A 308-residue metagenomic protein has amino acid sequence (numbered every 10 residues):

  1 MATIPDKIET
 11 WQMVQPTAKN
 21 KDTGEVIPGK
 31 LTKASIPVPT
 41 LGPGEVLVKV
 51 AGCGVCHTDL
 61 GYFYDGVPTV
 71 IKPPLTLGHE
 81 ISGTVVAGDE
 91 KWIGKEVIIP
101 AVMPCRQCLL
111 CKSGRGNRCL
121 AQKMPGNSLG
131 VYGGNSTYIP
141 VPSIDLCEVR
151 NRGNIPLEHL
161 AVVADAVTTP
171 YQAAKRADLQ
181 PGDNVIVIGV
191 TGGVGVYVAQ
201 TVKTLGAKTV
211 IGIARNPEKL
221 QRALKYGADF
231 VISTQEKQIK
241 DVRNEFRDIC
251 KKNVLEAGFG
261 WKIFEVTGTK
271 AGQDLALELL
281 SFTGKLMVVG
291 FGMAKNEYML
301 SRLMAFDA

Functional and structural regions predicted by a protein language model:
V26, P37-V38, K72-G78, G126-V131 (+1 more regions): Short Gly/Pro-enriched turn/cap motifs at secondary-structure boundaries
P37-C53, G66-K112, R150-G153: Glycine-rich beta-strand-centered segment in the early N-terminal region that forms part of a ligand/cofactor-binding
E96, N184, G284-K285: Short glycine-centered segments of the SAM/dcSAM-binding site in methyltransferase folds
I98, I263-F264: N-terminal Rossmann-like NAD(P) cofactor-binding module of classical short-chain dehydrogenase/reductase
A101-C147, G153, L157: Cysteine-cluster motifs in flexible loop/terminal segments that predominantly coordinate metals
I144, R152-K240: Mid-domain Rossmann-like dinucleotide-binding core that forms the NAD(H)/NADP(H) cofactor-binding site
A207, D229, T267-A308: Glycine-rich phosphate-binding loop and adjacent beta-alpha segment of Rossmann(oid) nucleotide-cofactor-binding
Q238-A257: Short amphipathic alpha-helix with an adjacent loop that forms part of the alpha/beta core around
